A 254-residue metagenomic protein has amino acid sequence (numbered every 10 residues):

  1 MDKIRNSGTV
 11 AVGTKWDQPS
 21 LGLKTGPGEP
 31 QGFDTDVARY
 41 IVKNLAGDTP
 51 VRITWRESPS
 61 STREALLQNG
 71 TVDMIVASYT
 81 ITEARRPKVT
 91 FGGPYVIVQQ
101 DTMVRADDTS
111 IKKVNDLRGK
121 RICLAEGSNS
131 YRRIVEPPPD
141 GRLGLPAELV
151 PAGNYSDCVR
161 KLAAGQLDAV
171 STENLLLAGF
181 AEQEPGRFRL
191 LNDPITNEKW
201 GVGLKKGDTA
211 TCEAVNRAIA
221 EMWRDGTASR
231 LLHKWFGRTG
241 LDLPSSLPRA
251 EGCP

Functional and structural regions predicted by a protein language model:
M1-M74: Extracytoplasmic small-molecule ligand-binding "clamshell" domains of the periplasmic binding protein/Venus flytrap
N6-S7, N129-L149, G186, L190 (+1 more regions): Ligand-binding clefts/hinges and TM-proximal coupling segments of bilobed small-molecule sensing domains
T14-S20, P30-L45, Y79-T80, V98-N154 (+2 more regions): Bilobed "Venus flytrap"/periplasmic-binding protein-like clamshell domains and structurally analogous long
L23, P27-E29, F33, R85-V96 (+2 more regions): A structural signal for short loop-to-beta-strand junctions that line the ligand-binding cleft of periplasmic/secreted
R39, P50-N115: Acidic, polar ligand-binding/catalytic clefts
K43-N44, D108, N115, R121 (+2 more regions): Extended ligand-binding regions for polar small-molecule ligands
T62, S78-P87, R133-D140, A163-N197: A ligand-binding cleft/hinge motif common to bilobed small-molecule-binding domains
V96-V104, A178, E182-A220, R238-P254: Periplasmic-binding protein-like
